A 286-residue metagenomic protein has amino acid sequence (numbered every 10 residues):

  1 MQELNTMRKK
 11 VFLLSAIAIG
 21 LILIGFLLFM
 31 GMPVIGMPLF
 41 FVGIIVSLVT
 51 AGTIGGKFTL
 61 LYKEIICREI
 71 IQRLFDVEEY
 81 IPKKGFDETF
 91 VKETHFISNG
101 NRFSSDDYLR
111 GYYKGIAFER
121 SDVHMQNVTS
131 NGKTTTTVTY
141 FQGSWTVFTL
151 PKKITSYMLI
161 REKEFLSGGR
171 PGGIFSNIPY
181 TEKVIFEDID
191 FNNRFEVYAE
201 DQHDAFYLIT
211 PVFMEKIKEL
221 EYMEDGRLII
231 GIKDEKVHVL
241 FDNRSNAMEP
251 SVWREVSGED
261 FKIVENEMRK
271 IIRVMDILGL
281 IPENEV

Functional and structural regions predicted by a protein language model:
M1-K10: Cytosolic juxtamembrane N-terminal segments of multi-pass membrane proteins
K9-G31: Canonical alpha-helical transmembrane segments of integral membrane proteins
F26-I44: Hydrophobic alpha-helical transmembrane segments
M37, V49-T50, S176, P250: Generic signal for short, ordered secondary-structure residues within or immediately flanking folded domains
L39-E64: Transmembrane alpha-helices and immediately adjacent membrane-cytoplasm interface residues in multi-pass integral
R68, Q72-V77, I81-V286: Charged, low-complexity intrinsically disordered regions
